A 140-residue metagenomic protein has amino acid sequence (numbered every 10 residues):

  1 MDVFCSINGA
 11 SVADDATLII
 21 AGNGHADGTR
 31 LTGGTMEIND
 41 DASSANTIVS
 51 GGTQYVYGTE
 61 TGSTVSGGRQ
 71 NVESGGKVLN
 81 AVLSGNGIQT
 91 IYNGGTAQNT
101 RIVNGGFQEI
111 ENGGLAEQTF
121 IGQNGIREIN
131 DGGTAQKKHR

Functional and structural regions predicted by a protein language model:
V3-N8, D14-L18, G22-D27, G34-M36 (+11 more regions): The right-handed parallel beta-helix/beta-solenoid scaffold, focusing on the short coil/turn and N-cap positions
H139-R140: Low-complexity basic/metal-binding stretches
